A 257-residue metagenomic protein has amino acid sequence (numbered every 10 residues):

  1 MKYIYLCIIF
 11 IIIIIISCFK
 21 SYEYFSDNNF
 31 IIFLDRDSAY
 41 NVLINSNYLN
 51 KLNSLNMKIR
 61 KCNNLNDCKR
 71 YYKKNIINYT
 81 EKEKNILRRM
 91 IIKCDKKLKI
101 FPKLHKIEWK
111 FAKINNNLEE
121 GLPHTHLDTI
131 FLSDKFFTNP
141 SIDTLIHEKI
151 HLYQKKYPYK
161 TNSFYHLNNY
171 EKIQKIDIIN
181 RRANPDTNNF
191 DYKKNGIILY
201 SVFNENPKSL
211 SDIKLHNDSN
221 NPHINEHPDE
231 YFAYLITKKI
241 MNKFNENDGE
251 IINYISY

Functional and structural regions predicted by a protein language model:
M1-L55, C62, F136, Y257: Intrinsically disordered, compositionally biased terminal peptides
S38-M90: N-terminal Sec/ER secretory leader and immediately downstream segment of secreted/extracellular precursors
K69-D128: Auxiliary, metal-adjacent structural segments of Zn-dependent hydrolase domains
N75-K84, S133-F137, N220-I224: Second-shell loop/turn segments in exported
N115-N116, D134-F136, I150, Q154: Short, flexible loop/turn elements at secondary-structure junctions
F131-L145: Short pre-active-site segment immediately N-terminal to the catalytic Zn-binding motif
K149-H166: Catalytic Zn2+-binding segment of zinc metalloproteases
Y165-Y257: Metalloprotease/metallohydrolase-associated module, dominated by Zn2+-dependent proteases
